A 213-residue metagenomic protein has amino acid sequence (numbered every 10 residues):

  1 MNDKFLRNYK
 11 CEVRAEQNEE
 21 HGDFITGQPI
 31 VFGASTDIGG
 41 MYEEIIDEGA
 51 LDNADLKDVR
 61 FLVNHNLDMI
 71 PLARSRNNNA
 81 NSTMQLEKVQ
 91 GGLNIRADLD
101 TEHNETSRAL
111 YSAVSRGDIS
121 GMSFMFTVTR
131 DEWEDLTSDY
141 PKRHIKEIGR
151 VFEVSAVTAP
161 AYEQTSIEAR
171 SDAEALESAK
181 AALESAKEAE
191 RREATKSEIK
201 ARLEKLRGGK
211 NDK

Functional and structural regions predicted by a protein language model:
M1-K180, E184: Signature of dsDNA virion morphogenesis modules
D172-K213: Charge-rich (especially acidic), low-complexity segments
